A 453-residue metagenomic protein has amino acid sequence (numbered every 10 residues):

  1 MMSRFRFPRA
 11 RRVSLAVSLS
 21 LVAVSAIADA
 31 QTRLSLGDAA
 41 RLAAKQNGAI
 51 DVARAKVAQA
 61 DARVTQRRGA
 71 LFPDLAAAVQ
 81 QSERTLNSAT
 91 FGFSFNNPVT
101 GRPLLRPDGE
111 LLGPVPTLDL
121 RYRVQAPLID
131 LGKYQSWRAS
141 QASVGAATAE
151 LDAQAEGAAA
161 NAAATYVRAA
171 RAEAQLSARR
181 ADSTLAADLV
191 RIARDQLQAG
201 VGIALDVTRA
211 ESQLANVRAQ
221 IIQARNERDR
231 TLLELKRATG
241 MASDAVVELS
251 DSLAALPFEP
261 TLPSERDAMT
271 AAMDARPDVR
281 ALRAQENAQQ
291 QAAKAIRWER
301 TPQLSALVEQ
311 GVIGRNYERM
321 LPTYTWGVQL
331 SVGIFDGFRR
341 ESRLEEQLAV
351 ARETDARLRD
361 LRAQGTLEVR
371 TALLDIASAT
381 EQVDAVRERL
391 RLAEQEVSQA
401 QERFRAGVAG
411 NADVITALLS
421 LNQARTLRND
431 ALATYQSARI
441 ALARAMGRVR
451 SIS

Functional and structural regions predicted by a protein language model:
M2-S20: Bacterial N-terminal signal peptides that target proteins for export
S3-R9, D29, E83-T85, R362 (+1 more regions): Acidic, low-complexity, intrinsically disordered peripheral segments
V24-A30: Sec/Tat signal peptide C-region and signal peptidase I cleavage site
Q31-A40: Regulatory alphaC helix of protein kinase catalytic domains
R41-I129, E150, L232, M241-D244 (+3 more regions): A small-residue-enriched
D51-A55, R68-G69, L112-T117, L128-A155 (+9 more regions): Sec/SRP-type N-terminal targeting helices
A60, R67, D74, A147 (+28 more regions): Hydrophobic stripe of amphipathic alpha-helices that form coiled-coil interfaces
A153-A271, D375, A379, Q399-E402 (+3 more regions): Periplasmic alpha-helical coiled-coil/stalk elements that build and connect Gram-negative outer-membrane
